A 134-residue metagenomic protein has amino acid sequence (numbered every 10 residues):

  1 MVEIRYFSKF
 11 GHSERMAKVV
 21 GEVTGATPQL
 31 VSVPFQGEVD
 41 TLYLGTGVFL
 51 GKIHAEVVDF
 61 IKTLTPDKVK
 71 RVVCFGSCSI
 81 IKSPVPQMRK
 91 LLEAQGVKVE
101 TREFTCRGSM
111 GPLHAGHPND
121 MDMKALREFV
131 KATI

Functional and structural regions predicted by a protein language model:
M1-I4: Extreme N-terminal starter segment of soluble prokaryotic enzymes
S8-T27, V31-V33, V39-I134: FMN-binding flavodoxin-like domain, especially the glycine-rich phosphate-binding loop
